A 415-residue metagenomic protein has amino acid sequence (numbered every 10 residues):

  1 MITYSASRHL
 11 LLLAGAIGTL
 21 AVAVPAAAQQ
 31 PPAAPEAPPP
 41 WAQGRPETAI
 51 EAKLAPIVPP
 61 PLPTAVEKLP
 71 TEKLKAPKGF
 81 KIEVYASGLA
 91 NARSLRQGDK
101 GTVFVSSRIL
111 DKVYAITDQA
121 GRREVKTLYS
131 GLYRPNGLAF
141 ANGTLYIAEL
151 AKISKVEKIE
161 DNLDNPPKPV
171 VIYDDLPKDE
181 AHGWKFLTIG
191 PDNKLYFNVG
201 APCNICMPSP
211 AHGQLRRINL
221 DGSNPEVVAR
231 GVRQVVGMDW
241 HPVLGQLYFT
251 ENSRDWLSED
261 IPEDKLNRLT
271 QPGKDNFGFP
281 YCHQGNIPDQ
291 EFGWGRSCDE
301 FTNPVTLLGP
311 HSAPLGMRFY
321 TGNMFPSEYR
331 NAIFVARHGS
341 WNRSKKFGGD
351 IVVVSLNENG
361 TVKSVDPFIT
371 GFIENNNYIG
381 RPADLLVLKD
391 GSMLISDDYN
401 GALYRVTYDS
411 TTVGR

Functional and structural regions predicted by a protein language model:
P32-P77, W184, A201-N204, I218-S223 (+5 more regions): Beta-propeller domain segments
V84-L89, K126-G131, I172-D179, V227-G231 (+2 more regions): Surface loop/turn motifs at the tips and blade-to-blade linkers of beta-strand repeat domains
N91, I109, E124, G131-R134 (+9 more regions): Beta-rich catalytic cores
T102-V105, T144-I147, K194-N198, Q246-T250 (+3 more regions): Conserved beta-propeller blade signature
S107-R108, L150-K152, K158, G200-P202 (+4 more regions): Short loop/turn segments immediately following the C-termini of beta-strands
K112-A115, K152-S154, Q214-R216, K265 (+2 more regions): A short loop-to-beta-strand structural motif that recurs across blades of beta-propeller domains
V125, R134, A139, A151-G190 (+3 more regions): Asp-box/WD-like beta-propeller blade repeats and closely related beta-sheet repeat scaffolds
